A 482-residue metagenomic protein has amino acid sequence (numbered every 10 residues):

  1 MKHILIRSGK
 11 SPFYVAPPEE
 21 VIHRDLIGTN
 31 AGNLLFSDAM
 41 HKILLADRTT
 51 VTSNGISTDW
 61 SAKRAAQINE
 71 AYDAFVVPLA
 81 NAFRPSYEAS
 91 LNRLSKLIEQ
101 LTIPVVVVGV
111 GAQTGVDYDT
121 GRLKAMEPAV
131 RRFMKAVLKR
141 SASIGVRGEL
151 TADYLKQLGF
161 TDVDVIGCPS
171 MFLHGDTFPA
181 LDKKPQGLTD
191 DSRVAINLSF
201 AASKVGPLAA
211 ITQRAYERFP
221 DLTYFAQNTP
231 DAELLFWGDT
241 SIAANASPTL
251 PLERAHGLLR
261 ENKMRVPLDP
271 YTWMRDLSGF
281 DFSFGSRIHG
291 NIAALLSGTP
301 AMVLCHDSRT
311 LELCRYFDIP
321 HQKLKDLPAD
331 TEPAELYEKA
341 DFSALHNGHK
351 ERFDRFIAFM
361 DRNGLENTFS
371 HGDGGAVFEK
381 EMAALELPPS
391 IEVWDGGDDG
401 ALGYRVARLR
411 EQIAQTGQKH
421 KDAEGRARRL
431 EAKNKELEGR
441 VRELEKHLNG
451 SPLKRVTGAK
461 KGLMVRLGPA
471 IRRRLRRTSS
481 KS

Functional and structural regions predicted by a protein language model:
M1-M464, G468-S479: Active-site anion-handling motifs in enzyme catalytic cores
S482: A C-terminal cap/extension of S-adenosyl-L-methionine-dependent methyltransferases that defines the acceptor-substrate
